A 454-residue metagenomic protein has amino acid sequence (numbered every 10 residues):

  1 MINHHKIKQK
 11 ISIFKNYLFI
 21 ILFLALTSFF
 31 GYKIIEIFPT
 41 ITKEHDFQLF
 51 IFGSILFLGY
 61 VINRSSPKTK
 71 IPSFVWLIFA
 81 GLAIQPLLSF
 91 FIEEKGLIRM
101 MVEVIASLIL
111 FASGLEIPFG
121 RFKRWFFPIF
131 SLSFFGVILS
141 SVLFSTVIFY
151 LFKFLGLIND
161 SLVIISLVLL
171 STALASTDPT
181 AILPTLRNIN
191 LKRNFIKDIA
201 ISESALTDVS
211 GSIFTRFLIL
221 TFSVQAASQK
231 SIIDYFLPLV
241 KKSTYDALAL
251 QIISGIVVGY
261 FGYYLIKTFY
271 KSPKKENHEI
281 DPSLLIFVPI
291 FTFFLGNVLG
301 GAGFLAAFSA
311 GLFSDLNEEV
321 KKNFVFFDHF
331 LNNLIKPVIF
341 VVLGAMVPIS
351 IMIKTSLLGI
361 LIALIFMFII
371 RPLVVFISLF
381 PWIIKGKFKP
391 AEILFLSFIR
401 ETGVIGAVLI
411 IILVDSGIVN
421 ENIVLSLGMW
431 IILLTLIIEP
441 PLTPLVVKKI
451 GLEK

Functional and structural regions predicted by a protein language model:
M1-K454: Transmembrane helical cores of multi-pass secondary ion antiporters/exchangers
